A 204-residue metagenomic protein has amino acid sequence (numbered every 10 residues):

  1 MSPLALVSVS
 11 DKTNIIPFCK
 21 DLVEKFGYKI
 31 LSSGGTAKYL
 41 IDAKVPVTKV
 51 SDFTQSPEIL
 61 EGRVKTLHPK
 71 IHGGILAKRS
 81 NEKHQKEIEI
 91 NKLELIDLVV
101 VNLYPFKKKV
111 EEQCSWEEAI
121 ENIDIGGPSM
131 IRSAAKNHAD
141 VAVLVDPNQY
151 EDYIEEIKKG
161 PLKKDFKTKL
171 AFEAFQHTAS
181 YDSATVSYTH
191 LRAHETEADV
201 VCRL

Functional and structural regions predicted by a protein language model:
M1-I30, T36-K49: N-terminal glycine-/serine-/threonine-rich phosphate-binding loop
V7-S8, K29-G34, K49-D52, A77 (+4 more regions): General beta-strand structural signal in soluble alpha/beta enzymes
P17-F18, I41-V45, D52, I59-G62 (+5 more regions): Short acidic, glycine/serine/threonine-rich loops at helix termini
G35-F106: Glycine-rich nucleotide/cofactor/substrate-binding loop typically near the N-terminus or early in the first domain
I75-S80, I90-A142: Divalent-metal (Mg2+/Mn2+/Ca2+)-assisted nucleotide/phosphate chemistry catalytic cores
V101-E112, P147-V186: Internal, active-site/partner-interface "lid" segment
T189-T196: Conserved small/polar residues in nucleotide/adenosyl-binding loops
V200-L204: Hydrophobic alpha-helical segments, chiefly the membrane-spanning helices and signal/signal-anchor peptides
